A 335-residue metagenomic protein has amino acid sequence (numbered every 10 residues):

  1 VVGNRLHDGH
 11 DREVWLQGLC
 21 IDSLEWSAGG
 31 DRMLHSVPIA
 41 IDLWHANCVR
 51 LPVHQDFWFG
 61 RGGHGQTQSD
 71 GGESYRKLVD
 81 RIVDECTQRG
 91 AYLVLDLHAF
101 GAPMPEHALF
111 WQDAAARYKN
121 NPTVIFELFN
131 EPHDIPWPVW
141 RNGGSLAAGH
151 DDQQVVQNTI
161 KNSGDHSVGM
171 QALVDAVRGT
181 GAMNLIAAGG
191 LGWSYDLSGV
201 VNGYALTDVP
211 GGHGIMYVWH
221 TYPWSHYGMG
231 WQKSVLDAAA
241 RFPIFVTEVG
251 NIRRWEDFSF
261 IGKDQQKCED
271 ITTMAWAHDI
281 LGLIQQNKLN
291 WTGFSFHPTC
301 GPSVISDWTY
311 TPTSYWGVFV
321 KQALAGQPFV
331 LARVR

Functional and structural regions predicted by a protein language model:
V1-C48, Q66, Q322-A323, F329: N-terminal carbohydrate-binding accessory modules
S23, Y92, H98, M104 (+3 more regions): Extracellular glycoside hydrolase catalytic/binding regions
R32-H54, L236-A240, I244-F245, N287: Catalytic domains of carbohydrate-active enzymes, especially glycoside hydrolases
S36-V37, I82, S234, I280: Residues within well-ordered alpha-helices
V37-R117, P122-D134: Substrate-binding cleft and catalytic face of glycoside hydrolase catalytic domains, especially the flexible beta-alpha
P52-Q55, G192, F294-G301: Short, solvent-exposed turn/loop segments enriched in Gly/Ser/Thr/Pro and often Arg
V334-R335: Short, solvent-exposed mixed-charge patches
